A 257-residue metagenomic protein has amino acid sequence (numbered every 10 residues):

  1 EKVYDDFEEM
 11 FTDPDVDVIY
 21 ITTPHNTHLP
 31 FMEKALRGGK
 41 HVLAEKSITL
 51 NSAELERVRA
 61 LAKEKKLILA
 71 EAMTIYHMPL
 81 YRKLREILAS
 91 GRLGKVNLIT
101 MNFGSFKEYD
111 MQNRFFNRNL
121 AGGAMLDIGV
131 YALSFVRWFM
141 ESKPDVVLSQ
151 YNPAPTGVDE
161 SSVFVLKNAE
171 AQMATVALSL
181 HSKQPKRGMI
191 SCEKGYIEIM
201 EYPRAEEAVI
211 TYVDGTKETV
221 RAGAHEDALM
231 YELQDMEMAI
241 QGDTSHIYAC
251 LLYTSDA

Functional and structural regions predicted by a protein language model:
K2-R59: Beta-loop-alpha module in the N-terminal Rossmann-like domain of NAD(P)-dependent dehydrogenases, especially those
A44, L69-E71, I199: Hydrophobic residues in well-ordered beta-strands that form the structural core
R57-T74, N97: Rossmann-fold dehydrogenase core element
I75-V147, P155: Predominantly a Rossmann-like dinucleotide-binding segment in NAD(P)-dependent oxidoreductases
S134-E207, L233-A239, D243-T244: Contiguous beta-strand/loop segments that form the cofactor/metal-binding neighborhood of enzyme cores
K217-R221, A239-L252: Glycine- and charged-residue-rich phosphate/anionic-cofactor binding loop of Rossmann-like
Y253-A257: Conserved small/polar residues in nucleotide/adenosyl-binding loops
